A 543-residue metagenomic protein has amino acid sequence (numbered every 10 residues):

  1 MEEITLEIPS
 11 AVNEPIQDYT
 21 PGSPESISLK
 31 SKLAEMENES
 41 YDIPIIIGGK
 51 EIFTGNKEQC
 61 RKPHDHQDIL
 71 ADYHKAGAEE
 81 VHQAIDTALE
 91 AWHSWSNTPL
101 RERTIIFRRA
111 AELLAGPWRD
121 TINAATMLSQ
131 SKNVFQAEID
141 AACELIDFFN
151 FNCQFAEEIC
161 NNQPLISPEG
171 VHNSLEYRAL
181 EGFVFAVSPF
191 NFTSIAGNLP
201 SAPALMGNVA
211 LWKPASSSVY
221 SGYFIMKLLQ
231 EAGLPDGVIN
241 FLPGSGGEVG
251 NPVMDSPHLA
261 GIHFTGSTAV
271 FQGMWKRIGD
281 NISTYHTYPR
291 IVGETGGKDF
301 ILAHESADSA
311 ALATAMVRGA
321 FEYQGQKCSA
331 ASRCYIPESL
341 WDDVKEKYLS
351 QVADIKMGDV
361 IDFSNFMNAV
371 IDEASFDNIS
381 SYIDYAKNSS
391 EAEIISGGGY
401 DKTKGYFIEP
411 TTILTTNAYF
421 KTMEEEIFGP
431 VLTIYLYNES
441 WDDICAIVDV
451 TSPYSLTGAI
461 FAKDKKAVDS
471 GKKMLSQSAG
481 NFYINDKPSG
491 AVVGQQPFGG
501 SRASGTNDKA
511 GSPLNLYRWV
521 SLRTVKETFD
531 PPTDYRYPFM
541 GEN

Functional and structural regions predicted by a protein language model:
M1-L70: Hydrophobic face of amphipathic alpha-helices that form TPR/SEL1-like repeat modules and related alpha-solenoid
I4-E7, E14, D18, H64-A76 (+10 more regions): Conserved C-terminal structural/oligomerization subdomain of aldehyde/semialdehyde dehydrogenase
T54-G55, Q59-R61, H66-C160, C445 (+1 more regions): Glycine-rich loop-to-alpha-helix module at the N-terminal edge of alpha/beta enzyme cores
K62, Y73-G77, A124, E138-A141 (+15 more regions): Active-site proximal loops enriched in glycine and acidic residues that flank catalytic Cys/His/Asp and coordinate
A125-K132, L165-E169, D362-N368: Short linear capping/connector segments at secondary-structure termini
M127, I146, A156-A311, A503 (+1 more regions): Rossmann-like NAD(P) dinucleotide-binding subdomain of oxidoreductase/dehydrogenase enzymes
L228-G233, D255-P257, G261, A269-A418 (+5 more regions): ALDH superfamily catalytic-core signature
